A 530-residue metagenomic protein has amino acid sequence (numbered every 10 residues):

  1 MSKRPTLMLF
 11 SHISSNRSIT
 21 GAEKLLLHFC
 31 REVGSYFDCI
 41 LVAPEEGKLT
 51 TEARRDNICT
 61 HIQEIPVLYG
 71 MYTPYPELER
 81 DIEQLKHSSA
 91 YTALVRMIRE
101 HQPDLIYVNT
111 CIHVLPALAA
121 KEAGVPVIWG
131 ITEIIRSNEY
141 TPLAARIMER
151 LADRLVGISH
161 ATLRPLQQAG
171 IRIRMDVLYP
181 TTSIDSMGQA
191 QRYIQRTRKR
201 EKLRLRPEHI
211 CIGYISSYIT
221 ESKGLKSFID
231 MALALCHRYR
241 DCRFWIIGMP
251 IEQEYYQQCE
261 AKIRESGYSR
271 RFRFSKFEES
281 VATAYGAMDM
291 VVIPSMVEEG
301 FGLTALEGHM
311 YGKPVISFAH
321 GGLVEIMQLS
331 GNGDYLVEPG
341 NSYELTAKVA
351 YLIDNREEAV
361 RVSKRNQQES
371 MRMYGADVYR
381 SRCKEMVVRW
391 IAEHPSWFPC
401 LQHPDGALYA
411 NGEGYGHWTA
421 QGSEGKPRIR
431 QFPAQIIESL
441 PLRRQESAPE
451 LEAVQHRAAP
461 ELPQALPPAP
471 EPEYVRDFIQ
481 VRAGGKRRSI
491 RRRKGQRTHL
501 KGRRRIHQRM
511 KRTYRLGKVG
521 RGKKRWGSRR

Functional and structural regions predicted by a protein language model:
T20-H28, I210, I219-A234, Y343: A conserved mid-protein helix/loop that constitutes part of the nucleotide-sugar donor-binding site
V42-K48, T182, I215-S216, R243-Q258: Glycosyltransferase donor-sugar binding loop
Q102-L105, G286-G300: Acidic donor-binding loop of glycosyltransferase active sites
G188-L205: A short helix/loop element that forms part of the nucleotide-sugar donor recognition site in Leloir-type
G248, Q257-F277: Nucleotide-activated donor-binding/catalytic signature segment of Leloir-type glycosyltransferases, i.e., the conserved
P314-S317: Short hydrophobic beta-strand element within catalytic cores of glycosyltransferases and related nucleotide-activated
L329-S330, D334-Y343, Y351-R356: Conserved acidic donor-binding segment of nucleotide-sugar-dependent glycosyltransferases
E344, Y351, E358-M373, Y379-E385: A short, well-ordered alpha-helix in the C-terminal region of glycosyltransferases
